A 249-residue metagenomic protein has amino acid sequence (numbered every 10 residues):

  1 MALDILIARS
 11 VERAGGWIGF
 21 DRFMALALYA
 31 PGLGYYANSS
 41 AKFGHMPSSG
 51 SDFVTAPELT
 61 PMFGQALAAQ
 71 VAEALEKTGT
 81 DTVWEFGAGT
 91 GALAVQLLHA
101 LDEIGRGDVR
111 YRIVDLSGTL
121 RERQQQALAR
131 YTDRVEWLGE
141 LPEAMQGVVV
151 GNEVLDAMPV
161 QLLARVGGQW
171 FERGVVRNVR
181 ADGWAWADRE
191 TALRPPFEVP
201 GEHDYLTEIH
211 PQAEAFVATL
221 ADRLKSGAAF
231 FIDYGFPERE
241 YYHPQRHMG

Functional and structural regions predicted by a protein language model:
M1-F86, T90-E140, M145, L163: Rossmann-like AdoMet
L6-R9, A144-G249: Class I S-adenosyl-L-methionine
